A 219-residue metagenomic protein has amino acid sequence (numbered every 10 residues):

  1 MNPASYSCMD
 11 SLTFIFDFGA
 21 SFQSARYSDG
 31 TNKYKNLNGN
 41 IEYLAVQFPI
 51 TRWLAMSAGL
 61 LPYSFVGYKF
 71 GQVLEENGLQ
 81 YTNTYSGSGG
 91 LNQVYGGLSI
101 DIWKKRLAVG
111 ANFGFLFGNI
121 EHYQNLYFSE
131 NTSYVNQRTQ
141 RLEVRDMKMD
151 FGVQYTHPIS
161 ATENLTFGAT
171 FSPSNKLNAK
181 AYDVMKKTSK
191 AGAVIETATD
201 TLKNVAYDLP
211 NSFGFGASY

Functional and structural regions predicted by a protein language model:
M1-S64: N-terminal, post-signal peptide beta-strand-biased segments of exported outer-membrane/organellar beta-barrel and other
W53-Y219: Outer-membrane beta-barrel porins/channels
